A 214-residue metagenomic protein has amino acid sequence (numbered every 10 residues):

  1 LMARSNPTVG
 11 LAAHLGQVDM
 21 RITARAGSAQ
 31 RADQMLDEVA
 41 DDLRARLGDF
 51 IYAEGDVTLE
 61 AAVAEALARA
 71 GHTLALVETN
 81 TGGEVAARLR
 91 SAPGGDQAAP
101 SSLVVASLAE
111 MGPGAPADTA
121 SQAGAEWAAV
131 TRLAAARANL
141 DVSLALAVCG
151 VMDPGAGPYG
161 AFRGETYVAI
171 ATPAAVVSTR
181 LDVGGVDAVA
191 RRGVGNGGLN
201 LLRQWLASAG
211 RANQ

Functional and structural regions predicted by a protein language model:
L1-V39: An accessory alpha-helical subdomain
D33-Q214: Short alpha-helical segments enriched in small residues
